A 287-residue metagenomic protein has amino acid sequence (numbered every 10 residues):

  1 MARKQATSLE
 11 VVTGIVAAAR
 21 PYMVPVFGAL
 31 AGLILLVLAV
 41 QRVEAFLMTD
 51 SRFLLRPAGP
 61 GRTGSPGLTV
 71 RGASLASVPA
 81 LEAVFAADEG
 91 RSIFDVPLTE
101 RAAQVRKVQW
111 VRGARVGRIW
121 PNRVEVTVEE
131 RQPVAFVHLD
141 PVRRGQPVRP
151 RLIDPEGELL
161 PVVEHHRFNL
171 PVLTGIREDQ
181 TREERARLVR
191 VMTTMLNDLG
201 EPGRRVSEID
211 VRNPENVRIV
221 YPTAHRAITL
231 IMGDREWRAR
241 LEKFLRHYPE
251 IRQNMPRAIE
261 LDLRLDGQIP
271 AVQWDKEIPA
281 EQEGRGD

Functional and structural regions predicted by a protein language model:
M1-G67, A80-S92, V96-K107, G113-D287: Charged, solvent-exposed interaction patches on well-folded alpha/beta domains that mediate macromolecular contacts
L75-P79: Bilobed "Venus flytrap"/periplasmic-binding protein-like clamshell domains and structurally analogous long
